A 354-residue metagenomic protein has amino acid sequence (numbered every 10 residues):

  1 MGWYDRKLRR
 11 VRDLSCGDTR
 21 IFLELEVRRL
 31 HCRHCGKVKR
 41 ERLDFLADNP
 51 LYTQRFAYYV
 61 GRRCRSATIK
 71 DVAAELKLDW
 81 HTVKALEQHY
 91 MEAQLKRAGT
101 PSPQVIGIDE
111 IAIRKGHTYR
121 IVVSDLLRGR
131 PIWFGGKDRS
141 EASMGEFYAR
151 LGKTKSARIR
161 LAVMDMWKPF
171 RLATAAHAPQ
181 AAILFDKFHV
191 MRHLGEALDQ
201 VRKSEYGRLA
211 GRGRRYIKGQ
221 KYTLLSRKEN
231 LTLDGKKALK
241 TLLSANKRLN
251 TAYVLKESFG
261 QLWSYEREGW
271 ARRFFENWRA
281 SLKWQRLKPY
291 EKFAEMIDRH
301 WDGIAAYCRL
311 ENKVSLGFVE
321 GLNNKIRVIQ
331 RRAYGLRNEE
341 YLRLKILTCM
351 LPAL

Functional and structural regions predicted by a protein language model:
G2-H117, A157-I159: Short, positively charged, Gly/Tyr-enriched micro-motifs that form contact patches at catalytic or ligand/partner
R40-L43, G129-F134, A306: Short small-residue beta-strand/loop micro-motif enriched in glycine and branched aliphatics
D79, Y90-Q94, M166, A181 (+2 more regions): The DNA-recognition helices of helix-turn-helix-type DNA-binding domains
T82-A173: RNase H-like nuclease fold core
K115-H117, L126-G129, E146, K153-Q180 (+2 more regions): Acidic/histidine-rich catalytic cores and adjacent linkers of DNA breakage/strand-transfer/modification proteins
W133, L184-F185: Conserved RecA-like helicase motor-core motifs
G195-Y206: Short, surface-exposed amphipathic charged segments that create phosphate/polyanion-binding patches used for binding
